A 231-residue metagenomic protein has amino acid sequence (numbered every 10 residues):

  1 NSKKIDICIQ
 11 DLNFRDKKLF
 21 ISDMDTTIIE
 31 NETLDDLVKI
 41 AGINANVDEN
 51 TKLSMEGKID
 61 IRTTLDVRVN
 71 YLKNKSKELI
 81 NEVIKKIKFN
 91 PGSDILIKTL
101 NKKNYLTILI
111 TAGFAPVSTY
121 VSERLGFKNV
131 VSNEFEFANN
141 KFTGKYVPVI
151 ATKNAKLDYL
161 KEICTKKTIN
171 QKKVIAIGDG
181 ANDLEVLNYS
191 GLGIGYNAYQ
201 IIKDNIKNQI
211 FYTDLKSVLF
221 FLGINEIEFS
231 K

Functional and structural regions predicted by a protein language model:
N1-S22, S230-K231: Non-catalytic pre-domain segments flanking phosphatase-related domains
K4, K58-I59, Y105, T168: Residue-level recognition of short, well-ordered coil/turn positions that link secondary-structure elements
N13-R62: Active-site neighborhood of HAD-like aspartate-dependent phosphohydrolases
F14-K17, K58-L65, L79-K85, T165: Short acidic/polar alpha-helix capping motifs at helix-coil junctions
N31-E32, T63, P116, D158: A generic alpha-helix surface/boundary motif
L34, V47, L65, L157 (+1 more regions): A general structural signal for well-ordered alpha-helical segments in protein cores
V67-Y71: Long, charge-rich alpha-helical interaction segments
N74-K231: C-terminal cap/substrate-recognition subdomain and adjoining C-terminal extension of metal-dependent phosphatase-like
